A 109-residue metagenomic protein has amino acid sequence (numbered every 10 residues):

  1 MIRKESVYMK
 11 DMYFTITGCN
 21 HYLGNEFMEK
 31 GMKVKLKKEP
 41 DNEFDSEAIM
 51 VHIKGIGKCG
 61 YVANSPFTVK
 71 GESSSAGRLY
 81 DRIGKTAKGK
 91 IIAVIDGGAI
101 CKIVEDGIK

Functional and structural regions predicted by a protein language model:
M1-K109: Conserved active-site motif detector
